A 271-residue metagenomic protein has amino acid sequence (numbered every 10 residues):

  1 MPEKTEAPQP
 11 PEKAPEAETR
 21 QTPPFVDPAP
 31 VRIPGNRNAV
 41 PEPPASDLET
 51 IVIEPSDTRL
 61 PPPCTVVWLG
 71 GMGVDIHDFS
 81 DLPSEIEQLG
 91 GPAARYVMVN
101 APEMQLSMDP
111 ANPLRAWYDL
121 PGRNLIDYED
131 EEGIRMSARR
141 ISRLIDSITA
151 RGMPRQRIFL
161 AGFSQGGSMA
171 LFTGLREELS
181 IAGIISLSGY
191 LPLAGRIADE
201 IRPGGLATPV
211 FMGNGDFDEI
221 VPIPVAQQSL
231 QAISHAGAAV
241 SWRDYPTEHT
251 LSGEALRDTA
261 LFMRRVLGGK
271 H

Functional and structural regions predicted by a protein language model:
P30-R37, E42-D47, I51-E54, R59-Q156: Serine-hydrolase catalytic machinery in alpha/beta-hydrolase-like enzymes
F79-S84, A198, P222-A232: Short alpha-helix in the alpha/beta-hydrolase fold that links the catalytic acid
D81, F172-R176: Active-site signature of alpha/beta-hydrolase-fold catalytic machinery across serine- and Asp/Cys-nucleophile hydrolases
L160-G162, L187, G213: Short beta-strand immediately N-terminal to the catalytic nucleophile in serine-hydrolase-like folds
A161-G166, A170: Gly/Ala-rich beta-loop-alpha elbow adjacent to hydrolase catalytic centers
L179-P192: A conserved short beta-strand
F211-N214, D218: Short beta-strand/loop motif that positions the catalytic acidic residue of the alpha/beta-hydrolase fold
P224-H271: C-terminal catalytic histidine-bearing segment of alpha/beta-hydrolase fold enzymes
